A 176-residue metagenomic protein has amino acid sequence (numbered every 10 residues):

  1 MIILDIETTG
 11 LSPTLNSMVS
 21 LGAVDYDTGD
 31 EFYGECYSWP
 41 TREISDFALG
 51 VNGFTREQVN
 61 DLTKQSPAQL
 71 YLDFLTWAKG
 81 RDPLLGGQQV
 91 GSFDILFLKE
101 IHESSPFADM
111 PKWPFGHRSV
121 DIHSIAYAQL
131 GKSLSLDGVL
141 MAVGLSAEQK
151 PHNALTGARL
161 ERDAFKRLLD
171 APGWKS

Functional and structural regions predicted by a protein language model:
M1-T9: Two-metal-ion RNase H-like nuclease active-site motif
T14-V19, D25-R56, L75-S176: Metal-dependent phosphoesterase core characteristic of DEDDh/y 3'-5' exonuclease domains
F54-Q65: Short histidine-centered catalytic/ligand-binding loop motif
K64-W77: A short, well-structured juxtamembrane/interface segment
